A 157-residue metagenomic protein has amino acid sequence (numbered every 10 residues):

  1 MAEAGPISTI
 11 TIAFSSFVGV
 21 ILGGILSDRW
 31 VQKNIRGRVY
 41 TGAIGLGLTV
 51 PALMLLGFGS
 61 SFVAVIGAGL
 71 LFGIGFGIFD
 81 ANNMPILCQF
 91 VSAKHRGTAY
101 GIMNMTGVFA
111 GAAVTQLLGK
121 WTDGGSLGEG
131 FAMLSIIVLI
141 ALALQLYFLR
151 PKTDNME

Functional and structural regions predicted by a protein language model:
A4-I7, G37, H95-I102: Cytoplasmic loop-to-transmembrane helix junctions
G5-R29: Transmembrane alpha-helices of Major Facilitator/SLC transporters
V20, C88-G125: A late C-terminal transmembrane helix in Major Facilitator Superfamily
D28-G45: Cytoplasmic membrane-interface "Motif A"-like loop-to-helix N-cap segments of 12-TM Major Facilitator Superfamily
G37-Y40, G119-I137: A membrane-interface helix-boundary motif in multi-pass transporters
A52-F58, M133-E157: Multi-pass alpha-helical transporter architecture, strongest for 12-TM Major Facilitator/SLC carriers used
F62-I78: Hydrophobic core of transmembrane alpha-helices in multi-pass small-molecule transporters, especially MFS/SLC-type
I78-V91: Intracellular juxtamembrane helix-capping segments at the cytosolic ends of symmetry-related transmembrane helices
